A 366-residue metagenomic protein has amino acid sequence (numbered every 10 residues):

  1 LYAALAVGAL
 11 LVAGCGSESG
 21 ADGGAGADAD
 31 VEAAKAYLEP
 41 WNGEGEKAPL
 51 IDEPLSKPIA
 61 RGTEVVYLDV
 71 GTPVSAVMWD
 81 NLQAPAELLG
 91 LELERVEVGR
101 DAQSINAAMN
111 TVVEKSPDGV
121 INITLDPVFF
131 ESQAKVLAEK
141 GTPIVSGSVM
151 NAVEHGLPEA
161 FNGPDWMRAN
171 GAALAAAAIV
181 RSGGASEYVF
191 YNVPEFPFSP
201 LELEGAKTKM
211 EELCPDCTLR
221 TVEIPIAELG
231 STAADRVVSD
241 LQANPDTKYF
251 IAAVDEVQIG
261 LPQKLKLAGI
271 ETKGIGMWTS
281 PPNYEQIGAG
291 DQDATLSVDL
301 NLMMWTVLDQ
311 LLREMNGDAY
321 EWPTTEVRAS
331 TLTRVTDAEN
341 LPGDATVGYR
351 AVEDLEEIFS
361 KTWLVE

Functional and structural regions predicted by a protein language model:
G14-G26: Bacterial lipoprotein signal-peptidase II cleavage site
G24-N81, E94-N106, T111, T124-P127 (+2 more regions): Extracytoplasmic "Venus flytrap"
A25, V128-A169, E187, P281-D293: Flexible loop/hinge segments that line or gate small-molecule binding clefts
A27-G62, L213, T306-E366: Hinge/cleft segment of the Venus flytrap/periplasmic-binding protein
P49-D52, L93-S116, T221-A243, Q258-G260: Structural motif
L50-I51, F161-Y188, P200-L201, A233-A234 (+2 more regions): Hydrophobic alpha-helical segments within soluble ligand-binding/sensing domains
E64-Y67, L82-A84, A172-E223, L311-A345: An alpha-beta-alpha
V120-E139, A206, I226-Q286: Hydrophobic alpha-helical
